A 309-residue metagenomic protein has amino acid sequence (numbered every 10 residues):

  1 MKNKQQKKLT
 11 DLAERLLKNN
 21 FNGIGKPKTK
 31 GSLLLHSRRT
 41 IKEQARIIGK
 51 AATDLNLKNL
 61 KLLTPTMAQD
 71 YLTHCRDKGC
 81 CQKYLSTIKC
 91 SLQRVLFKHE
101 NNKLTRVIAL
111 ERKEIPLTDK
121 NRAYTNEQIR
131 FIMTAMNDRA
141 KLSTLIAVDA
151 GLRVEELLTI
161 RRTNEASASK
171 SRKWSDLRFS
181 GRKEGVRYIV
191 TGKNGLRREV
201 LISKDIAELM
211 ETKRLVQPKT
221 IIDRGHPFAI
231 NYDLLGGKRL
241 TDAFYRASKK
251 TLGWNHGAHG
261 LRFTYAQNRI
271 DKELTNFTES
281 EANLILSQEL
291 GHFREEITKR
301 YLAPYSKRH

Functional and structural regions predicted by a protein language model:
M1-S37: N-terminal DNA-binding module of tyrosine recombinases/phage integrases
T29-K103: Non-catalytic DNA-binding core/recognition domains of DNA-processing enzymes
Q69, T73, N101-R130: Flexible interdomain linker/hinge and immediately adjacent N-terminus of the catalytic tyrosine-recombinase domain
G79, E114-F131, G185, N194-D205 (+1 more regions): DNA breakage-rejoining catalytic core of tyrosine-based enzymes
N126-L158: Basic, Lys/Arg- and aromatic-enriched nucleic-acid-binding interface segment
I160-E208: Conserved tyrosine-mediated DNA breakage-rejoining catalytic core shared by Y-recombinases
L201-H256, G260-L261, Y265: Active-site/catalytic core of tyrosine-dependent DNA strand-transfer enzymes
T241-Q288, H292-E296, K307-H309: Short, basic (Lys/Arg/His-rich) helix/loop patches that form interaction surfaces in the mid-to-C-terminal regions
